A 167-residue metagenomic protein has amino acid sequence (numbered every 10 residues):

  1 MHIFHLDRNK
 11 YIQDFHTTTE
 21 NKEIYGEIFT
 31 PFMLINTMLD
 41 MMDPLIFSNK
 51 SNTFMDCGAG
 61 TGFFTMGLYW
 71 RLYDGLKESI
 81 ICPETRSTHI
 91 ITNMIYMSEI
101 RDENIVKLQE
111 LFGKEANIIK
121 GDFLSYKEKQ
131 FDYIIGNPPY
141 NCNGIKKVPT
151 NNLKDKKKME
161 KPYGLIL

Functional and structural regions predicted by a protein language model:
M1-L167: SAM-dependent methyltransferase catalytic region
